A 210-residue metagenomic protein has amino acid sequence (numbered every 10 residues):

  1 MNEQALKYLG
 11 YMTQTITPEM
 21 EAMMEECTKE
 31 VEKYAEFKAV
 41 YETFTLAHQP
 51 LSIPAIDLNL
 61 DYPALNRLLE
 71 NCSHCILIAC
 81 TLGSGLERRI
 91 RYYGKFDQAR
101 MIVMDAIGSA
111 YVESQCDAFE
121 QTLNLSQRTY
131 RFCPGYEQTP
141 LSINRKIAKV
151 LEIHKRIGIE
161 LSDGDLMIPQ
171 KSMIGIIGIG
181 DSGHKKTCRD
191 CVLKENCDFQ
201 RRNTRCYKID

Functional and structural regions predicted by a protein language model:
M1-F96, R100-M101: Active-site helix-to-loop segments that bind/position phosphate- or nucleotide-bearing substrates and donors across
E19-A22, E26, A110, S114 (+2 more regions): Conserved active-site and cofactor/substrate-binding residues in soluble primary-metabolism enzymes
K29, K33-E36, N124, L193-N196: Generic secondary-structure signature for well-ordered alpha-helical cores
F37-L46, Q121-P134, R202: Flexible, glycine/charged-enriched surface loops at secondary-structure junctions
I90-R91, Q200-T204: Short conserved micro-motifs at the rims of enzyme active sites and ligand-binding pockets
F96-K155: Internal, well-folded beta-alpha domain core
T129-F199, I209: Short terminal or interdomain "cap/linker" segment that borders an active site or interface and mediates
T204-D210: Short cysteine/histidine-rich metal-coordination sites, predominantly Zn2+-binding motifs
